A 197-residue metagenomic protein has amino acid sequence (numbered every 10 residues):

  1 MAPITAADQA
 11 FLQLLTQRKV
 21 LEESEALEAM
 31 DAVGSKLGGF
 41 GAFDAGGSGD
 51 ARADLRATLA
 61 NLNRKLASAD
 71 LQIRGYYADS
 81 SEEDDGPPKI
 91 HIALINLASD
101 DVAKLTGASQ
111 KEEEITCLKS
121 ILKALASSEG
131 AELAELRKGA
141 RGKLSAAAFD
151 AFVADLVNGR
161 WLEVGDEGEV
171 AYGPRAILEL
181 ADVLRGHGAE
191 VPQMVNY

Functional and structural regions predicted by a protein language model:
M1-V102: Eukaryotic partner-binding/assembly regions in large regulatory complexes
D8-Q13, V102-A108, I121, E135-G142: Short interface patches used for recognition in eukaryotic signaling and trafficking proteins
L14, A29, K65, I121-A124 (+3 more regions): Alpha-helical recognition domains of nuclear gene-regulatory proteins
V20, G130, E169-A171: Residue at a beta-strand N-cap/secondary-structure junction
E25-M30, E132-G142, L156: A short acidic, leucine-rich amphipathic alpha-helix
N63-D79, V153-V170: A short, conserved structural fragment
S81-A126, P174-Y197: Short, amphipathic alpha-helical interaction segments positioned at domain boundaries
K143-A147, A151, D155, W161-Y197: Cys/His-clustered metal-coordination modules, chiefly Zn-binding fingers
